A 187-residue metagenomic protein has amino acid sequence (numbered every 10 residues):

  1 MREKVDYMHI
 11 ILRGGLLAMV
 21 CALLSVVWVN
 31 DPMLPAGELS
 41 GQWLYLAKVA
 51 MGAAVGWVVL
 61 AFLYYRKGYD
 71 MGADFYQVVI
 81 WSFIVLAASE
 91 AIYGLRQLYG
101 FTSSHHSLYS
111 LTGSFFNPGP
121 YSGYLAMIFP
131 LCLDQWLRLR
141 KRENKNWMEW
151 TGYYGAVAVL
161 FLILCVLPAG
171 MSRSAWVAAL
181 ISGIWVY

Functional and structural regions predicted by a protein language model:
R2, Y7-P32, L46-K67, D74-Y109 (+1 more regions): Alpha-helical transmembrane segments of multi-pass inner-membrane proteins
G37-A47: Interfacial loop-to-helix junctions that mark the boundaries of transmembrane helices in multi-pass membrane
